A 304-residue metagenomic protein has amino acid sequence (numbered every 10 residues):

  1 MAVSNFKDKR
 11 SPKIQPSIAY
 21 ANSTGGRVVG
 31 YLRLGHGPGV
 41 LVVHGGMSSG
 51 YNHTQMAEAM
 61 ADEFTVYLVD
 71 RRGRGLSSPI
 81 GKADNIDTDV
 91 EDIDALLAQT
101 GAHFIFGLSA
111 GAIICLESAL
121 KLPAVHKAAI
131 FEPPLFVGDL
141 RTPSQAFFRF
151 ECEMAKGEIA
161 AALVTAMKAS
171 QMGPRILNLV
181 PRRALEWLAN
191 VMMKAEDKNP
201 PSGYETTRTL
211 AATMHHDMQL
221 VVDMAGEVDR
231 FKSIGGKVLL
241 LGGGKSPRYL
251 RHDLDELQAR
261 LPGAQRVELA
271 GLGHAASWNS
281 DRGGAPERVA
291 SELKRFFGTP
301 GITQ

Functional and structural regions predicted by a protein language model:
M1-Y20: An N-terminal hydrophobic leader/cap segment in hydrolases
Y20-S78: Conserved HGGG/HGGXW glycine-rich cap/lid loop of the alpha/beta-hydrolase fold
Y67, R71-F106, G283-S291: Active-site loop/oxyanion-hole signature of alpha/beta-hydrolase fold enzymes
D70-R74, P134, A270-G273: Short beta-to-alpha linker loops that shape the active-site pocket of alpha/beta-hydrolase fold enzymes
A102-R141: Conserved hydrolase catalytic core segment
G138-P201: Helix-rich cap/lid subdomain of alpha/beta-hydrolase
E196-A259, Q265-E268: Conserved serine/cysteine hydrolase catalytic core
G263-Q304: Catalytic active-site module of serine/aspartate enzymes centered on a nucleophile-bearing elbow/loop
